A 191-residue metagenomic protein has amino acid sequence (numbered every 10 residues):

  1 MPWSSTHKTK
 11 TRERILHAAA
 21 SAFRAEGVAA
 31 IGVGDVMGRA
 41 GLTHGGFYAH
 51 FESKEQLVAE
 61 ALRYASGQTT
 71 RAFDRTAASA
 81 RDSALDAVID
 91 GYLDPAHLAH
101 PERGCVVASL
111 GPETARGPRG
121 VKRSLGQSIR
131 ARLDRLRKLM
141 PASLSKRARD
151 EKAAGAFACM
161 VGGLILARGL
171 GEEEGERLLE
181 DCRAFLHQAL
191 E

Functional and structural regions predicted by a protein language model:
M1-K10: N-terminal intrinsically disordered/low-complexity leader segments
R14, A22-Q56, E60: Helix-turn-helix
I15-F23, Y92, M160: Short hydrophobic clusters on alpha-helical segments that form packing/core surfaces in small helical domains
H17, D82-H97, A154, E176 (+2 more regions): Amphipathic alpha-helical segments that line or abut small-molecule/effector binding pockets and mediate allosteric
E60, D74-G104, K146: Hydrophobic alpha-helical connector segments
G67-T70, D74-T76, D86, E102-R103 (+2 more regions): Amphipathic alpha-helical packing segments from all-alpha helical-bundle domains
L93-H97, V106-G117: Helix-loop "lid/cap" segments that line or gate small-molecule binding pockets
R119-Q127, L139-E191: Hydrophobic/aromatic-rich alpha-helical bundle segments in the mid-to-C-terminal region
